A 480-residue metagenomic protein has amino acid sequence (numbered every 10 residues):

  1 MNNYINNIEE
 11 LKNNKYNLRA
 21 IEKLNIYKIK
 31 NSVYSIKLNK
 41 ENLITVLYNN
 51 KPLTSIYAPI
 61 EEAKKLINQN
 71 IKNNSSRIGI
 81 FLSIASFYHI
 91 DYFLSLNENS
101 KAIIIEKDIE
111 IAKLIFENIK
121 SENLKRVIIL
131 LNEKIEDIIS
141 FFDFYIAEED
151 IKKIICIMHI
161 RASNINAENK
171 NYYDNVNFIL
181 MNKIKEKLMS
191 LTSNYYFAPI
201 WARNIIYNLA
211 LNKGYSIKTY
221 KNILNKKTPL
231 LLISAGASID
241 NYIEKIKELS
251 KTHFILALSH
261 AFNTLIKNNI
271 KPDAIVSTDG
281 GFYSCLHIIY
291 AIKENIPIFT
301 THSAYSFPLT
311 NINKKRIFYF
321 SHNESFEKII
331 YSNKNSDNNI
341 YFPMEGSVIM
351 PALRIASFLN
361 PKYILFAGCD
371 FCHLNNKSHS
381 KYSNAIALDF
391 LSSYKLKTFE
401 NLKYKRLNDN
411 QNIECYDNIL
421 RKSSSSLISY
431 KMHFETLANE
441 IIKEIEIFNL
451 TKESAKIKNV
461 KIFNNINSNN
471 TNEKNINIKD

Functional and structural regions predicted by a protein language model:
M1-L230, A237-F254, N263-N268, Y283-I296 (+4 more regions): N-terminal donor/sugar-recognition subdomains of glycan-related enzymes, prototypically the membrane-proximal stem
S234, L258, T278, T301 (+2 more regions): Generic beta-strand/beta-sheet core signal
K245, H253, T278, N338-S347 (+1 more regions): Long alpha-helical, hydrophobic tracts
A261-F262, G281, A304, H322-S325: Short glycine-enriched loops at secondary-structure junctions
F262, I270-D279, A356-S380: Glycine-rich phosphate/pyrophosphate-binding loops and their adjacent beta-strand/loop elements at enzyme active sites
F307-F371: Active-site/ligand-binding-proximal alpha/beta "capping" segment
K315-S336, L388, S392-I419: Active-site gating loop/helix substructures
D370-E400: Aromatic/acidic polysaccharide-binding cleft in carbohydrate-active enzymes
